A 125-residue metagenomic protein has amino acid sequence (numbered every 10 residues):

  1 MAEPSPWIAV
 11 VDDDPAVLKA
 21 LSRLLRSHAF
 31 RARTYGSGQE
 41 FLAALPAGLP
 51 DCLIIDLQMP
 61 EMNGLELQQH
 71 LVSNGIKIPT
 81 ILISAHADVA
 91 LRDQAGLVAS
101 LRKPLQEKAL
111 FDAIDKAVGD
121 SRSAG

Functional and structural regions predicted by a protein language model:
P15-R33: Two-component/phosphorelay signaling modules centered on CheY-like receiver
T34-C52: Acidic, metal-coordinating helix/loop segments flanking the phosphotransfer/catalytic sites of two-component signaling
G36-S37, N63-E66: Acidic catalytic/metal-coordinating carboxylates
P50, G64, D93-L101: As written
D56: Active-site residues of response regulator receiver
M59: Receiver (REC) domain active-site loop signature in two-component systems and cognate sites in sensor histidine kinases
I81-S84: Hydrophobic/aromatic residues positioned on beta-strands within the core alpha/beta folds
L105-V118, R122: C-terminal output helix
